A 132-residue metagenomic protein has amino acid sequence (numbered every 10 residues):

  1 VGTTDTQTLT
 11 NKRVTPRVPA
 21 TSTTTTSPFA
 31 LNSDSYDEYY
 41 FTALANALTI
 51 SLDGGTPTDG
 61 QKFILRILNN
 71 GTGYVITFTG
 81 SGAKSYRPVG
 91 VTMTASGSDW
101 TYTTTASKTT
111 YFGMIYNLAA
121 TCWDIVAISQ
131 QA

Functional and structural regions predicted by a protein language model:
V1-T3: Flexible coil/loop interruptions and hinge/linker segments embedded within long fibrous stalks
N11-M93, I115-A132: Exposed extracellular interaction/assembly regions and N-terminal maturation sites
L52-D53, S98-T103: Beta-strand-rich interaction surfaces with strong enrichment in secreted/lumenal proteins
T104-N117: Helix-rich interaction surfaces within compact, conserved domain-sized segments that mediate assembly or partner
